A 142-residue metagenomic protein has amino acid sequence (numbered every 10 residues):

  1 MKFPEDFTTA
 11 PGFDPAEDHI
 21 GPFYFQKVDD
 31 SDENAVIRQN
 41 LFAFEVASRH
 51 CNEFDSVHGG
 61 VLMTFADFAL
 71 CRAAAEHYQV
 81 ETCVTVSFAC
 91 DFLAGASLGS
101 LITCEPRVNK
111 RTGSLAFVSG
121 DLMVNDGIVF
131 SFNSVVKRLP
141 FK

Functional and structural regions predicted by a protein language model:
M1-K142: Terminal targeting signals and extreme-terminal segments of soluble enzymes
